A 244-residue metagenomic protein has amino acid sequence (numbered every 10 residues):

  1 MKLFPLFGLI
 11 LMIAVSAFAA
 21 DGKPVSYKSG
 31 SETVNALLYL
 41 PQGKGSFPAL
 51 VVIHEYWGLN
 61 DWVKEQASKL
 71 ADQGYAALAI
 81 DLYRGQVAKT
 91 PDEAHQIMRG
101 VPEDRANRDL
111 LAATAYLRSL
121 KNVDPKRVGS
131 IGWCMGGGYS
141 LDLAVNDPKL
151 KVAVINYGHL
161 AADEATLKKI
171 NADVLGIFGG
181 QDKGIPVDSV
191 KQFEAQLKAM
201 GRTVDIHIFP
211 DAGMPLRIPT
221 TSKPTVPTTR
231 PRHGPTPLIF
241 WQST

Functional and structural regions predicted by a protein language model:
P5-S16: Bacterial N-terminal signal peptides
A17-G22: Boundary at the C-terminal end of the N-terminal hydrophobic targeting segment
P24-L120, L216-T221: Serine-hydrolase catalytic machinery in alpha/beta-hydrolase-like enzymes
L37, K198-T244: C-terminal catalytic histidine-bearing segment of alpha/beta-hydrolase fold enzymes
Q66, P186-Q196: Short alpha-helix in the alpha/beta-hydrolase fold that links the catalytic acid
L111-N171: Primarily recognizes the serine-hydrolase "nucleophile elbow" in alpha/beta-hydrolase and SGNH/GDSL folds
I170, G176-F178: Short beta-strand/loop motif that positions the catalytic acidic residue of the alpha/beta-hydrolase fold
Q181-I185: Acidic catalytic loop of the alpha/beta-hydrolase fold
